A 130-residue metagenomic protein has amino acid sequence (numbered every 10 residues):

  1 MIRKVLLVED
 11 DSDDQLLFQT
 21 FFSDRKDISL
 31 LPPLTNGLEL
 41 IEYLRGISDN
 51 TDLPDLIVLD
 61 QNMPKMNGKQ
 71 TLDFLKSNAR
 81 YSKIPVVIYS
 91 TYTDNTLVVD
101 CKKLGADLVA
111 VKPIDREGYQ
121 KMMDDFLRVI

Functional and structural regions predicted by a protein language model:
E9: Conserved acidic carboxylate
S12-G37: Two-component/phosphorelay signaling modules centered on CheY-like receiver
P33-L56: Acidic, metal-coordinating helix/loop segments flanking the phosphotransfer/catalytic sites of two-component signaling
L59-D60: Active-site residues of response regulator receiver
M63: Receiver (REC) domain active-site loop signature in two-component systems and cognate sites in sensor histidine kinases
I114-D124: C-terminal output helix
